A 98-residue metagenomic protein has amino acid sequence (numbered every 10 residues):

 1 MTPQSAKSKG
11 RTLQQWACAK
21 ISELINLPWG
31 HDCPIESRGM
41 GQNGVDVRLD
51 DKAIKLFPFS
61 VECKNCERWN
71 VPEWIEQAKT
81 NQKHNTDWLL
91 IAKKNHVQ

Functional and structural regions predicted by a protein language model:
M1-Q98: Catalytic phosphate/metal-binding cores of nucleic-acid and nucleotide-processing enzymes, i.e., regions that mediate
